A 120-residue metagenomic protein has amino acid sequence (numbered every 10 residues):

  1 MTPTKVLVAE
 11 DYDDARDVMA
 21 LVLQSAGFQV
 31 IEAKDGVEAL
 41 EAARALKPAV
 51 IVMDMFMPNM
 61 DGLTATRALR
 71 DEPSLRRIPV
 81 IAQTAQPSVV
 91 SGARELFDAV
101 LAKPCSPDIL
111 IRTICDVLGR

Functional and structural regions predicted by a protein language model:
E10: Conserved acidic carboxylate
D17-S25: Charged docking surfaces used in two-component/phosphorelay signaling
G27-K34, A42: Short hydrophobic/Thr-rich beta-strand motif most characteristic of the beta2 strand and flanking loop of CheY-like
D35-E38, D61-R67: Acidic catalytic/metal-coordinating carboxylates
L46-V52: Active-site beta3 strand of CheY-like receiver
M57: Receiver (REC) domain active-site loop signature in two-component systems and cognate sites in sensor histidine kinases
I81-T84: Hydrophobic/aromatic residues positioned on beta-strands within the core alpha/beta folds
C105-L118: C-terminal output helix
